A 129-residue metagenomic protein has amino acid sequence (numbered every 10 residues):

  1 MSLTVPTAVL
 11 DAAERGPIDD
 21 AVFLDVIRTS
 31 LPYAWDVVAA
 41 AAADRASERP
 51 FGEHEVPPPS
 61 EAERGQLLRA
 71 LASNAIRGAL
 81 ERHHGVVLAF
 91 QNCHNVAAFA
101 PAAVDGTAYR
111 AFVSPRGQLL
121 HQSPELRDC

Functional and structural regions predicted by a protein language model:
M1-C129: Fe(II)/2-oxoglutarate oxygenase catalytic core
